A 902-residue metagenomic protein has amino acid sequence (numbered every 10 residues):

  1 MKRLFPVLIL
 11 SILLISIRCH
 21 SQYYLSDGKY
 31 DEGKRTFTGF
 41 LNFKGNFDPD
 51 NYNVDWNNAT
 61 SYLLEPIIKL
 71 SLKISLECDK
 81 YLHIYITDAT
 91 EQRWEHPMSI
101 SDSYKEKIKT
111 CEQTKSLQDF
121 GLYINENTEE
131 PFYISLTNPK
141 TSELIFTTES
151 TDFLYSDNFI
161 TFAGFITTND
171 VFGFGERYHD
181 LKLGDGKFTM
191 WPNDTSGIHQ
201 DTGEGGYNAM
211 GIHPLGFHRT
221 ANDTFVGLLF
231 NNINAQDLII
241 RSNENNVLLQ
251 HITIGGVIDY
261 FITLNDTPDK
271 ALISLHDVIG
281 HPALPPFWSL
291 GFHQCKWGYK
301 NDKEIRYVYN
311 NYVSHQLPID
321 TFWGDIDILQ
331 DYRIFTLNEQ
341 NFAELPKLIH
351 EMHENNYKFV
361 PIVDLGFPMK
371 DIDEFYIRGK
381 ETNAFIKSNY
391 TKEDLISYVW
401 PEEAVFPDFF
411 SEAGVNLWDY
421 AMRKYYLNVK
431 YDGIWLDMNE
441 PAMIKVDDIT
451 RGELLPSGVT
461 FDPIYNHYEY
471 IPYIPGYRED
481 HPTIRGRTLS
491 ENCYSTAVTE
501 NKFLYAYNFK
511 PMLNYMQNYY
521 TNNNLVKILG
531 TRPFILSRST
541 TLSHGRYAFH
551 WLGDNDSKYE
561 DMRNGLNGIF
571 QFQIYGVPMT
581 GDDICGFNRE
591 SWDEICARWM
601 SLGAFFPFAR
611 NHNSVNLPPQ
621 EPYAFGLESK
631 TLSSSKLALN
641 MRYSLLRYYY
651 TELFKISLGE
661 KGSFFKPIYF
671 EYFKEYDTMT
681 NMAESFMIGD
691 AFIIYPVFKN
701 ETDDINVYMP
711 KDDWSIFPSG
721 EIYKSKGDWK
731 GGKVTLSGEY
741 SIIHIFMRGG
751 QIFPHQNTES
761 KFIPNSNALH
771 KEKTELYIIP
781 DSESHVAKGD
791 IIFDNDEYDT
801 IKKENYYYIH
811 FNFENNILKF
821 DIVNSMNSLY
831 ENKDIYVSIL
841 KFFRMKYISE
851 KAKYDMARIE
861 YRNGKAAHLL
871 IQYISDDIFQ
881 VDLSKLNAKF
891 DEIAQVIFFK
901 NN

Functional and structural regions predicted by a protein language model:
M1-R3, N902: A positional/structural detector of protein chain ends, strongest at the extreme C-terminus and weakly at the extreme
R3-S21: Cleavable N-terminal signal peptides of Sec/SRP-targeted secreted and luminal proteins
I17-S289, C295-W297, D302-N310, T321 (+9 more regions): N-terminal accessory segment at the very beginning of proteins
Y23-Y30, S142-I743, N795: Catalytic-domain carbohydrate-binding cleft regions of carbohydrate-active enzymes
